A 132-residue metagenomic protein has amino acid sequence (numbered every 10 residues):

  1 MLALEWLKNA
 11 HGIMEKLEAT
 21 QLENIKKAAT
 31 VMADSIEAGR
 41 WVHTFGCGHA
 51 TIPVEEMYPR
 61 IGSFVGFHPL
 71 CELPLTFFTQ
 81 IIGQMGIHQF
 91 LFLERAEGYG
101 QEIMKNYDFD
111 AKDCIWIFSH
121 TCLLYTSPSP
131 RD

Functional and structural regions predicted by a protein language model:
M1-A19: Generic N-terminal amphipathic, Lys/Arg-enriched alpha-helix
T20-S35: A short, well-structured juxtamembrane/interface segment
V31-C47: Charged, well-structured alpha/beta interaction segments
W41-F45, A111-L124: A short, small-residue-rich loop immediately preceding and capping a beta-strand
G48-T51, P74-L75: Short active-site-proximal "capping" loops at secondary-structure junctions
P53-F64: Glycine-rich loop at the start of a catalytic domain that most often binds anionic cofactors/ligands
P69-I117: Glycine-rich oxoanion-binding loops at beta->alpha junctions
Y125-D132: Conserved small/polar residues in nucleotide/adenosyl-binding loops
